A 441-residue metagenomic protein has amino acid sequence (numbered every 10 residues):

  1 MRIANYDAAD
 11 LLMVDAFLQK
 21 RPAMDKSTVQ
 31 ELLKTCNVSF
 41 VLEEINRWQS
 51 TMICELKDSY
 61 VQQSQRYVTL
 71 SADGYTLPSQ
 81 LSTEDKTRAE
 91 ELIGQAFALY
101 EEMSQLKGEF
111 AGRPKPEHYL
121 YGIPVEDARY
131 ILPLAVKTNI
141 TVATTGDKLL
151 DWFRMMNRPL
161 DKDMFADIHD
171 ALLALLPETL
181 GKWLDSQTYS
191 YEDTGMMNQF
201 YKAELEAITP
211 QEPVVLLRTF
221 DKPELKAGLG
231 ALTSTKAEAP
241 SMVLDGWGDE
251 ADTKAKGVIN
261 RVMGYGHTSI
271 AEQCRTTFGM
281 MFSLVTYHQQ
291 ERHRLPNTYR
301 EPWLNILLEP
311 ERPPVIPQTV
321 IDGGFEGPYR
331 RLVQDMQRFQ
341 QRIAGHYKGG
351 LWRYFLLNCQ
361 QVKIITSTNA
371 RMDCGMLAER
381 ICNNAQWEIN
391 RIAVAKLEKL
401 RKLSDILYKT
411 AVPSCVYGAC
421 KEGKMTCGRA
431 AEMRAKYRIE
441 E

Functional and structural regions predicted by a protein language model:
M1-E441: A conserved ligand/cofactor-binding region detector
